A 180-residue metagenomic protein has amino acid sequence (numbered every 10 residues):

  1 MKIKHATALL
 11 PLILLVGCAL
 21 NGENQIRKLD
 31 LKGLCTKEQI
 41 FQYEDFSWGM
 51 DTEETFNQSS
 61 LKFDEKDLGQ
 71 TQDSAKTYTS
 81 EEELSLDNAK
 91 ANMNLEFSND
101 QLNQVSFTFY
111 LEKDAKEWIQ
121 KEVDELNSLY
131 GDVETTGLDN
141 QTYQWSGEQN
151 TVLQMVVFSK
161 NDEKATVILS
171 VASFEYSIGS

Functional and structural regions predicted by a protein language model:
M1-V16: Sec-dependent bacterial lipoprotein signal peptides
A19-Q72, T108-S180: Non-cytosolic coordination micro-motifs
T77-E82, N88-K90: N-terminal post-signal-peptidase region of extra-cytosolic proteins
N88-N92, D100-L102, N140: Extracytoplasmic
A91-E96, Q154-F158: Hydrophobic/aromatic beta-strand elements that line small-molecule binding cavities or substrate pockets in beta-rich
F97-Q101, L129-D132: A short, structured loop/turn motif at beta-sheet edges
